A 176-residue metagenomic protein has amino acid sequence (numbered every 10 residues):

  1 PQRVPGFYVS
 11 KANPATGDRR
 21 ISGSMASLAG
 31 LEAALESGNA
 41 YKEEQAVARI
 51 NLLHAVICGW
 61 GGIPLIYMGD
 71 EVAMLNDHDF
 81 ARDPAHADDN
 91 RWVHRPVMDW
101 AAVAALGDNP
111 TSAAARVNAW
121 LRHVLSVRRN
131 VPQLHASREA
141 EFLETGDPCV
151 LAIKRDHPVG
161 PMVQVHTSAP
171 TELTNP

Functional and structural regions predicted by a protein language model:
P1-N175: Active-site and adjacent substrate-binding regions of carbohydrate-active enzymes
